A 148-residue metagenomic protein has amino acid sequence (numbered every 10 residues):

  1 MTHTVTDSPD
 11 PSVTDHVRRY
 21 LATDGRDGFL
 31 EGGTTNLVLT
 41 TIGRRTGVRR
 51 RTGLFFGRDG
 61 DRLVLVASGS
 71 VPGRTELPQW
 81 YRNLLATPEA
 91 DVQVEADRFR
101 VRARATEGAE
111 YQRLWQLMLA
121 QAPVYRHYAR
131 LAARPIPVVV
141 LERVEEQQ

Functional and structural regions predicted by a protein language model:
M1-D7, Q147-Q148: Actinobacteria-biased recognition of intrinsically disordered, low-complexity terminal regions
T6-R44: Short, conserved active-site entrance elements at the starts or edges of catalytic domains
G33-G69: Short beta-strand segments
N36, P135-V138: Short hydrophobic/aromatic beta-strand or adjacent loop that forms the aromatic wall/cage of a ligand/substrate-binding
T40-R44, Q93, E142: A generic structural motif
D59-D61, D97, E146: Short strand-connecting beta-turns/loops that link adjacent beta-strands
S70-Y125, L131-P135, R143: Short, structured beta-strand-loop surface elements
L141-Q147: Short beta-strand-to-coil "C-cap" segments at the C-terminal boundary of structured domains/repeats, marking
